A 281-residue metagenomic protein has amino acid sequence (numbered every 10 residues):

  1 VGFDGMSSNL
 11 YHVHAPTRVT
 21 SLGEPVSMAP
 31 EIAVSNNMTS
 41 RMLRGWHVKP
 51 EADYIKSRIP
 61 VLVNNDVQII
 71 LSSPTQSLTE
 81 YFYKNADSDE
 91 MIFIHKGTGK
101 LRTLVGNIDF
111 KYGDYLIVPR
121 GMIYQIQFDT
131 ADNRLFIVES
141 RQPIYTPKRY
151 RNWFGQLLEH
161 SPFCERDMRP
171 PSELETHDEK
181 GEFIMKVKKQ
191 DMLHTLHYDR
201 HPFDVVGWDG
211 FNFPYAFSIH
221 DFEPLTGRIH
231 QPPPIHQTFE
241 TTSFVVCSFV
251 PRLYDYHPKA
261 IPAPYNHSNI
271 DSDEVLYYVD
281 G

Functional and structural regions predicted by a protein language model:
V1-G281: Jelly-roll (double-stranded beta-helix
